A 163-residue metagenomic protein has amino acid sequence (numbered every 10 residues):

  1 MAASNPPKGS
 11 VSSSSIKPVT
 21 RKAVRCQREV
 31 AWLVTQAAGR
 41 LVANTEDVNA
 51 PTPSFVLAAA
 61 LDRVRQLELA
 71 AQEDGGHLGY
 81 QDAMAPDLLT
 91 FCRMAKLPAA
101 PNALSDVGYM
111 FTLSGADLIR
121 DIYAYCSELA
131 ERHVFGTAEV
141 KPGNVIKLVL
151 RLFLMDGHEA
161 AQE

Functional and structural regions predicted by a protein language model:
M1-A2, I146: C-terminal intrinsically disordered extensions
A2-V42, M84-C126: Short Lys/Arg-rich basic patches
N44-L78, H133-E163: Short, basic amphipathic alpha-helical segments that act as recognition/interaction helices in nucleic-acid-binding
L129-E131: Short recognition patches in nucleic-acid-associated and regulatory proteins
